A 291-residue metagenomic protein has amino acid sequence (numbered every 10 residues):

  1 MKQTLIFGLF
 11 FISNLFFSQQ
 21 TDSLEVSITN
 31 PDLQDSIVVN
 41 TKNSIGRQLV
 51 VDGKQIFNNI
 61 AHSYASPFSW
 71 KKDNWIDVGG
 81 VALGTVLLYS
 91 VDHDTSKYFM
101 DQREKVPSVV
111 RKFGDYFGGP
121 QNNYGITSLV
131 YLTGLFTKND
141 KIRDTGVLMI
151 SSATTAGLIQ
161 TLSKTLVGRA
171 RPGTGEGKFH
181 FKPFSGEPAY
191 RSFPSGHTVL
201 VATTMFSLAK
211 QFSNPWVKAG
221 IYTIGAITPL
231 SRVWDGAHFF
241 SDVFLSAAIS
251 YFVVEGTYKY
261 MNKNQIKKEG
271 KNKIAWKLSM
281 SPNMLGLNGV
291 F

Functional and structural regions predicted by a protein language model:
M1-T21: Bacterial Sec-dependent N-terminal signal peptides
Q19-D77, Y116-G125, F136-T137, R143-D144 (+2 more regions): Replace "edges of transmembrane helices
V78-A82: Alpha-helical transmembrane segments
G84, I126-V130, F252: Well-ordered alpha-helical segments within folded domains of soluble proteins
G84-D94: Alpha-helical transmembrane segments of multi-pass membrane proteins
H93-R103: Interfacial/capping segments of alpha-helical transmembrane domains
R103-S108, K182-S185: Flexible, solvent-exposed coil segments and beta strand-coil junctions, predominantly the extracellular/periplasmic
V110-F113: Membrane-interface alpha-helices at helix entry/exit sites of multi-pass transporters
